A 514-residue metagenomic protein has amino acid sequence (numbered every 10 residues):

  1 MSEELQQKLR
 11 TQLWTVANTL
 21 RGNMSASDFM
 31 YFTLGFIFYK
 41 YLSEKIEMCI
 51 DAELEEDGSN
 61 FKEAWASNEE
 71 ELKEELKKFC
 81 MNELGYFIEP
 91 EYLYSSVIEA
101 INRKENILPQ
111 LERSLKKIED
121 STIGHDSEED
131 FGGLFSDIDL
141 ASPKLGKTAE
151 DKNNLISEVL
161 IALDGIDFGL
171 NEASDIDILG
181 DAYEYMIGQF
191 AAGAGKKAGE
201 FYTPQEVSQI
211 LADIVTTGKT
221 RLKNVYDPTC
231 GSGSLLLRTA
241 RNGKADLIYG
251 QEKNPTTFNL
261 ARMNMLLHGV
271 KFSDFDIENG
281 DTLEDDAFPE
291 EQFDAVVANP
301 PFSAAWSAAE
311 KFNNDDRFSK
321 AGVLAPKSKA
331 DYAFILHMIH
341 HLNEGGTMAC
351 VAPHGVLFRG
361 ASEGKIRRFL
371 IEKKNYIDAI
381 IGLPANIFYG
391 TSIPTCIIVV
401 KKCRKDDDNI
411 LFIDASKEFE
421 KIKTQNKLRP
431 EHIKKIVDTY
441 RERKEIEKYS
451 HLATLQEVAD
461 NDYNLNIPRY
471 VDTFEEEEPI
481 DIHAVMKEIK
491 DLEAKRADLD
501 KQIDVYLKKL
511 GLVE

Functional and structural regions predicted by a protein language model:
M1-V215, S273-T282, A287, G382-N386 (+2 more regions): Non-catalytic, mostly N-terminal accessory regions of nucleic-acid modification and defense proteins
E4, D286, E290-E514: A conserved structural/catalytic subdomain of Rossmann-like adenosyl-cofactor enzymes
K40-E53, F190, K219, G243 (+4 more regions): A generic secondary-structure signal for well-formed alpha-helical elements
A191-A194, D246-L247, E420-K421: Short small-residue beta-strand/loop micro-motif enriched in glycine and branched aliphatics
K197-A298, S303-F312, F318-A321, Y332-A333 (+2 more regions): Conserved S-adenosyl-L-methionine
